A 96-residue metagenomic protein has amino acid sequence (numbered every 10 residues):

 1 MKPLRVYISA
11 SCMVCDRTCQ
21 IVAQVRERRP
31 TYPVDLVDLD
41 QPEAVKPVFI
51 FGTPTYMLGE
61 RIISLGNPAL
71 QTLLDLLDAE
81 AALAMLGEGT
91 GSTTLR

Functional and structural regions predicted by a protein language model:
M1-L4, S9, A82-R96: Proteins that catalyze or organize thiol-disulfide redox chemistry and the adjacent proteostasis machinery handling
M1-R28: Local sequence-structure signature of Cys/Sec-based thiol-disulfide redox active-site neighborhoods
D16-Q20, V48, P68: Generic recognition of short, well-ordered alpha-helical segments
P30-A44: Thiol-based oxidoreductase modules, predominantly thioredoxin-like and allied folds used for disulfide exchange
P42-V45, L70-T72: A short acidic, often aromatic-flanked loop/helix-cap motif at beta-alpha or helix-coil junctions that lines enzyme
V48-L58: Structural micro-motif
M57-S92: Non-catalytic, surface beta->alpha helical segment in thiol-disulfide oxidoreductase systems
